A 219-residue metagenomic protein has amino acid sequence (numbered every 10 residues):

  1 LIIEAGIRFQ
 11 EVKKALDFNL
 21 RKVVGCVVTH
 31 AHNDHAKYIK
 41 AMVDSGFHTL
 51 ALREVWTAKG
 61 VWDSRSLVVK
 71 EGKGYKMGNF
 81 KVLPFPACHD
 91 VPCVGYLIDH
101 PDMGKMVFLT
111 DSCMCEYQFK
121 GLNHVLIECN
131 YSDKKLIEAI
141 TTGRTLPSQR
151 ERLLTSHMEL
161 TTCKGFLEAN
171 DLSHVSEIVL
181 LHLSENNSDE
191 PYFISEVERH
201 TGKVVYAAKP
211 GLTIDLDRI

Functional and structural regions predicted by a protein language model:
L1-F18, V94-D111, N123-H124, D133: Conserved beta-strand hairpin/beta-sheet module of binuclear metal-dependent hydrolase folds, prominently
I7-A51: Active-site metal-binding motif and surrounding structural segment of the metallo-beta-lactamase
H30, V82, Y96, D111 (+3 more regions): Divalent metal-coordination and catalytic microenvironments
A31-K37, W56-A58, K73, D90-P92 (+3 more regions): Active-site environment of divalent metal-dependent phosphoester hydrolases
K37-G46, V61, S188-S195: Metal-dependent catalytic neighborhoods of phosphoester/phosphodiester hydrolases
A51-M103: Metallo-beta-lactamase
Y75, N79-H89, H100-G104, S112-M114 (+1 more regions): Conserved catalytic scaffold of divalent metal-dependent phosphoesterases
K120-G211: Cap/insert and terminal regions of metallo-dependent hydrolase folds
